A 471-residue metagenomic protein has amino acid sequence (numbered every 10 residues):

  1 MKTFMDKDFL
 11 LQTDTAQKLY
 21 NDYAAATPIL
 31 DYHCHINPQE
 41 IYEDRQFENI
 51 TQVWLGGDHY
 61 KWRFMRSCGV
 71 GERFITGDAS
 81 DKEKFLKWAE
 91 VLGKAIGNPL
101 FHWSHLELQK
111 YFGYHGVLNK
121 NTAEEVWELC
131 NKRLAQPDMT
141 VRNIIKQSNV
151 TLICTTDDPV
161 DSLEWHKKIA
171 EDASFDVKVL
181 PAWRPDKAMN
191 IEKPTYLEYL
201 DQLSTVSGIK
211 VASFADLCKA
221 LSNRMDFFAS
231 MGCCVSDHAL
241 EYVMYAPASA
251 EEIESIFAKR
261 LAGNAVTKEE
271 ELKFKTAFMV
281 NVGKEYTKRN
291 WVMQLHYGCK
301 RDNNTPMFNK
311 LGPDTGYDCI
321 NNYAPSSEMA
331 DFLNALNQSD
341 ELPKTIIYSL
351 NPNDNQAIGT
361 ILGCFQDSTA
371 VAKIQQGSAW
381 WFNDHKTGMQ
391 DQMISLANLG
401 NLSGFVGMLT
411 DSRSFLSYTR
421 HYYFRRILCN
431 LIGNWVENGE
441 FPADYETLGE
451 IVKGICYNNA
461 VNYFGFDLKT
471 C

Functional and structural regions predicted by a protein language model:
K2-R289, E341-P343, I347-N353, G359 (+1 more regions): Metal-cofactor-binding active-site regions of metalloenzymes
M244-K259, A277, L295, C299-P343 (+1 more regions): Catalytic core of soluble alpha/beta enzymes
V292: Residue-level detector of anion-binding/catalytic polar loops
